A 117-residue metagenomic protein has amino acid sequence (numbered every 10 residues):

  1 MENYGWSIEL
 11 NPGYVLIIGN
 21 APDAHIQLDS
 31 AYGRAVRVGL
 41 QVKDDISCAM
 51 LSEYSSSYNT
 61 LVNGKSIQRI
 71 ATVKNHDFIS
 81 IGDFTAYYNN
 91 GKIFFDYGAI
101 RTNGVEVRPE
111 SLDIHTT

Functional and structural regions predicted by a protein language model:
M1-N3: A short beta-strand micro-motif
W6, D45, D83-T117: Regulatory inter-domain linker segments that are low-complexity and enriched for serine/threonine/proline
W6-F84, I114-H115: Forkhead-associated
